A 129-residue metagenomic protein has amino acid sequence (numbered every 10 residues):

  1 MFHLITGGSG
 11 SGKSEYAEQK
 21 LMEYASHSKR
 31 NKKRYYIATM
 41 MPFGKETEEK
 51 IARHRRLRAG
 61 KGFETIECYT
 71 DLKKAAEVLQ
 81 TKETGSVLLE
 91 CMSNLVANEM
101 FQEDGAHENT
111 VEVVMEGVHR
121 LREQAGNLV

Functional and structural regions predicted by a protein language model:
F2-Q80: Conserved P-loop
L4, S86-L88: Structural motif
I66, L89-E90: Active-site flanking residues adjacent to catalytic metal/cofactor-binding acidic residues
Y69-A75, F101-E103, G126-V129: Low-complexity, flexible helical/coil segments
E83-S86, N127-V129: Loop/turn-to-beta-strand initiation segments
C91-V114: Conserved P-loop NTPase nucleotide-binding/switch module
V111-V129: Substrate-engagement module of ASCE P-loop NTPases
